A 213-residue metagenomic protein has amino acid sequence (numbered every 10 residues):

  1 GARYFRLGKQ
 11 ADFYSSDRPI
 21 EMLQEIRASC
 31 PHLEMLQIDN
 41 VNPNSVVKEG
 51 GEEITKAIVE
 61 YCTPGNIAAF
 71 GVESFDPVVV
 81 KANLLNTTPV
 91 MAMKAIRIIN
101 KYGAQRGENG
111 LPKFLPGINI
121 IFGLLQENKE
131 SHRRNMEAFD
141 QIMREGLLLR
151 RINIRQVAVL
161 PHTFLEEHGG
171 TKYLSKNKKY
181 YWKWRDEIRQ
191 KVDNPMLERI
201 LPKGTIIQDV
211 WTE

Functional and structural regions predicted by a protein language model:
G1-G117, F122-E127: Conserved SAM/AdoMet-binding glycine-rich loop
P31-L33, G103-A104, G110-P112, M136 (+1 more regions): Auxiliary Fe-S-binding modules of radical SAM enzymes
H132-R133: Extended C-terminal regions of large enzymes
